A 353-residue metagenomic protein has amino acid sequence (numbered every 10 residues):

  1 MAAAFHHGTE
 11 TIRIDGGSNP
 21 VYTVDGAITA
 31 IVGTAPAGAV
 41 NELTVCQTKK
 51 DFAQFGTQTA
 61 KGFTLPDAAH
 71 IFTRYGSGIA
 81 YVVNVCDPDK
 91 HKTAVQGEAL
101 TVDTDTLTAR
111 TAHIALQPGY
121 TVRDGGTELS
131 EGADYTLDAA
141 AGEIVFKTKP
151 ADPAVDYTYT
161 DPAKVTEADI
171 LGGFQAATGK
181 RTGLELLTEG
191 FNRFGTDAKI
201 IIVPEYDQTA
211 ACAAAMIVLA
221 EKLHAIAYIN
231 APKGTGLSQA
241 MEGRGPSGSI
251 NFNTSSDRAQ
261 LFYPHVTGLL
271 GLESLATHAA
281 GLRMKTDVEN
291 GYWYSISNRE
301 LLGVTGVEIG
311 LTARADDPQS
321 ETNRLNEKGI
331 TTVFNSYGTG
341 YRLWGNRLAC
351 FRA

Functional and structural regions predicted by a protein language model:
A2-T93, T106, R110-A112, G119 (+3 more regions): A glycine- and small-residue-enriched flexible loop/hinge signal that marks low-structured segments
A37, V102-T104, D134-A141, K233: Short, ordered beta-strand-loop transition motifs
Q96-A109, E128-D134: Short, solvent-exposed S/T- and G/P-enriched segments that are highly enriched in secreted/extracellular and lumenal
Y120-G172: Surface-exposed interaction regions enriched in Ser/Thr/Asp/Glu that occur as long low-complexity tracts or repetitive
